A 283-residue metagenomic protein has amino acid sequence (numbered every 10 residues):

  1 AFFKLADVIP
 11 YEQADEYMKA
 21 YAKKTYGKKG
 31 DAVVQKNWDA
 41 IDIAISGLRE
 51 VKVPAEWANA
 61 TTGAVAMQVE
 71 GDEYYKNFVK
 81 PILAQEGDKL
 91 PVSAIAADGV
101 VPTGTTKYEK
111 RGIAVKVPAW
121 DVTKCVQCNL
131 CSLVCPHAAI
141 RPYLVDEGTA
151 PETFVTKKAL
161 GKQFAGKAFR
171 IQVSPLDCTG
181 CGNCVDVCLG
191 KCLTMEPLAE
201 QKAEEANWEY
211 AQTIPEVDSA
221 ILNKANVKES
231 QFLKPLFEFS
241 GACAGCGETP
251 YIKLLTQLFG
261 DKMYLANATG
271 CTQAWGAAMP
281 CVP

Functional and structural regions predicted by a protein language model:
A1-I9: Alpha-helical support elements that line or immediately flank enzyme active sites and cofactor-binding pockets
Y11-D177, V185-V187, K191-P283: Ferredoxin-type iron-sulfur electron-transfer modules and their immediate structural context
C181: Active-site substrate-binding loop specific to GH73 endo-beta-N-acetylglucosaminidase modules in bacterial autolysins
